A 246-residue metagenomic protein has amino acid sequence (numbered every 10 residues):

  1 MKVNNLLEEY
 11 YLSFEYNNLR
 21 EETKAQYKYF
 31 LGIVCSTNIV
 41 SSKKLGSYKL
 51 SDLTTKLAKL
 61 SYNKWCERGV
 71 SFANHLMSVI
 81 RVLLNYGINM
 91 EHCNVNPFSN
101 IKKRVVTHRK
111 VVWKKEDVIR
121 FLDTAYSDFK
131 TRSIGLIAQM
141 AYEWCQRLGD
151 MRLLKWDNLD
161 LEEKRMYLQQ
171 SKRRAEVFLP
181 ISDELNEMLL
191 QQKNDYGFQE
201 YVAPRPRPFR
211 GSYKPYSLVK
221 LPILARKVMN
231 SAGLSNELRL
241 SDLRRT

Functional and structural regions predicted by a protein language model:
E8-E22, L31-R109, D123-A125: N-terminal core-binding DNA-recognition domain of tyrosine recombinases/integrases
S71, N89-M90, Q139, E143 (+3 more regions): C-terminal catalytic core of tyrosine-transesterase DNA break-rejoin enzymes
N74, N89, C93, S99-L148 (+3 more regions): Basic, Lys/Arg- and aromatic-enriched nucleic-acid-binding interface segment
S99-N100, E163-Q169, A203, R239-D242: Short functional hotspots where side chains directly engage DNA or cofactors
H108, D117, W144, L153-N194: Conserved tyrosine-mediated DNA breakage-rejoining catalytic core shared by Y-recombinases
S133-G135, S235-T246: Short basic/aromatic active-site micro-motif
S182-S235: Active-site/catalytic core of tyrosine-dependent DNA strand-transfer enzymes
